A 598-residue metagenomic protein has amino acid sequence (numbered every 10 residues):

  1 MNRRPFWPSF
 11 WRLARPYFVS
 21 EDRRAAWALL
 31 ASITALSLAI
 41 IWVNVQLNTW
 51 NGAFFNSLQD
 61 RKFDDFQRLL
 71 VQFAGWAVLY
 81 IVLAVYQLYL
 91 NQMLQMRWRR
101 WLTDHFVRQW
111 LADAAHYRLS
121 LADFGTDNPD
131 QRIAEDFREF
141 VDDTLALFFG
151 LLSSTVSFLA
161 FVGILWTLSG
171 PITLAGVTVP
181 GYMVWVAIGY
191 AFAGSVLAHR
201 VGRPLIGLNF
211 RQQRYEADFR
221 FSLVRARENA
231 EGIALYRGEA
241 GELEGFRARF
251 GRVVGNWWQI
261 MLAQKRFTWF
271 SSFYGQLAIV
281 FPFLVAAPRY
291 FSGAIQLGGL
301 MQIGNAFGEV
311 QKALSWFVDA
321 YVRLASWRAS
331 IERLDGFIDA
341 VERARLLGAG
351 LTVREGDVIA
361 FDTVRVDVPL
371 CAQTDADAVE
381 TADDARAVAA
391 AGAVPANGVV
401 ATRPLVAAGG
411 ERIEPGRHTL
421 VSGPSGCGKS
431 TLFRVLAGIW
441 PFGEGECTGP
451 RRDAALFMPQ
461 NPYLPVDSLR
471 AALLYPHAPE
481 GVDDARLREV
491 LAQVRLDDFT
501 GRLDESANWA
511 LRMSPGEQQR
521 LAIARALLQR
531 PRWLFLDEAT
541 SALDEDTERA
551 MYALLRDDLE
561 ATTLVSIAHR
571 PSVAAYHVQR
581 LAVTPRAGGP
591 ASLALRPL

Functional and structural regions predicted by a protein language model:
M1-N44, A53-F73, Q87, N91 (+7 more regions): Membrane-integrated ABC transporters
A35, A39, N48, L79 (+5 more regions): A hydrophobic transmembrane-helix motif
G125-T126, I338-L420, E446-R451, E489 (+1 more regions): Primarily ABC-family ATPase nucleotide-binding module
F137-D142, L208-E228, A234-F281, R323-S326 (+2 more regions): An intracellular "coupling" helix at the cytosolic face of ABC transporter transmembrane type-1 domains
I206, A217, G232-G238, F281-P282 (+2 more regions): Cytosolic ends of transmembrane helices, especially the final helix of ABC transmembrane type-1 domains
A437: Helix-to-loop junction immediately C-terminal to a conserved catalytic motif
P462-L511: Conserved "ABC signature" C-loop
A472, D504-L598: ABC-family ATPase nucleotide-binding domain "signature/switch" substructure
